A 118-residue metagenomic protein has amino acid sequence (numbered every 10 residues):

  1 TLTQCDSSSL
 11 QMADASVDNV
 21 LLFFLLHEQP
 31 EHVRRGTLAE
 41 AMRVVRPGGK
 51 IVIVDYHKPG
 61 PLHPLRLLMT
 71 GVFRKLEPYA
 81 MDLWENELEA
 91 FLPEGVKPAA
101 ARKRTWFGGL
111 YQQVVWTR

Functional and structural regions predicted by a protein language model:
T1-S9: Class I SAM-dependent methyltransferase SAM/SAH-binding core
T3, L21, V52: Conserved Rossmann-like nucleotide-binding pocket used by diverse enzymes that bind dinucleotide cofactors
S8-V20: A short acidic, Gly/Pro-enriched loop at the edge of an enzyme's catalytic core that lines a small-molecule cofactor
D18-H32: A short SAM/SAH-binding and catalytic strip from SAM-dependent methyltransferases
R35, V52-Q113: C-terminal alpha-helical "lid/dimerization" subdomain adjacent to the S-adenosyl-L-methionine
R35-P47: A short glycine-rich, Lys/Arg-flanked "PGG" loop and its adjoining helix->strand segment in the class I
W116-R118: Active-site beta-strand termini and strand-to-loop segments that position acidic
